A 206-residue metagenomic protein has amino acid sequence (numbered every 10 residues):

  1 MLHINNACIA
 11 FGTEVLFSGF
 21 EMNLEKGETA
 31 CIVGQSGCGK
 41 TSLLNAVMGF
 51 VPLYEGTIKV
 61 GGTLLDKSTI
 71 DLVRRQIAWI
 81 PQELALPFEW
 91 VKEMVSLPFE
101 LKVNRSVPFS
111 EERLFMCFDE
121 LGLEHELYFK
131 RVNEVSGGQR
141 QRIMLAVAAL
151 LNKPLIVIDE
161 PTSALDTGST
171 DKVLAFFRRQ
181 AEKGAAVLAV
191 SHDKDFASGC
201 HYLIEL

Functional and structural regions predicted by a protein language model:
M48: Helix-to-loop junction immediately C-terminal to a conserved catalytic motif
L53-L65, V73: Conserved ABC transporter NBD signature motif
E89-N104: Q-loop/switch helix immediately C-terminal to the Walker
P108-L127: Conserved ABC ATPase "signature" region
R131-V135, Q139: Conserved ABC ATPase signature
L145-A146: Hydrophobic anchor residue at the start of the ABC signature
I156-E160: Catalytic Walker B motif of ABC-type/P-loop ATPase nucleotide-binding domains
